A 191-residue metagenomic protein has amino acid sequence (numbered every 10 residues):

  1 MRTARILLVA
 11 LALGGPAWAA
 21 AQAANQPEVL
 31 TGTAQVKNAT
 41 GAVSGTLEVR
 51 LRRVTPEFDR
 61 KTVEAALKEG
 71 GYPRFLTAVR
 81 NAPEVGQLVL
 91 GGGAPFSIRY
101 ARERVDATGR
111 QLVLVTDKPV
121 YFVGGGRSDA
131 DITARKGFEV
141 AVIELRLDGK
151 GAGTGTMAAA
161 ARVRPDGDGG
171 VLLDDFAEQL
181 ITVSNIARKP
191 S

Functional and structural regions predicted by a protein language model:
M1-R5: Positively charged n-region of N-terminal signal peptides that target proteins for export
I6-P16: Bacterial N-terminal signal peptides
A17-A23: Sec/Tat signal peptide C-region and signal peptidase I cleavage site
A24-S191: Long, low-hydrophobicity ectodomains and other hydrophilic envelope-associated domains
